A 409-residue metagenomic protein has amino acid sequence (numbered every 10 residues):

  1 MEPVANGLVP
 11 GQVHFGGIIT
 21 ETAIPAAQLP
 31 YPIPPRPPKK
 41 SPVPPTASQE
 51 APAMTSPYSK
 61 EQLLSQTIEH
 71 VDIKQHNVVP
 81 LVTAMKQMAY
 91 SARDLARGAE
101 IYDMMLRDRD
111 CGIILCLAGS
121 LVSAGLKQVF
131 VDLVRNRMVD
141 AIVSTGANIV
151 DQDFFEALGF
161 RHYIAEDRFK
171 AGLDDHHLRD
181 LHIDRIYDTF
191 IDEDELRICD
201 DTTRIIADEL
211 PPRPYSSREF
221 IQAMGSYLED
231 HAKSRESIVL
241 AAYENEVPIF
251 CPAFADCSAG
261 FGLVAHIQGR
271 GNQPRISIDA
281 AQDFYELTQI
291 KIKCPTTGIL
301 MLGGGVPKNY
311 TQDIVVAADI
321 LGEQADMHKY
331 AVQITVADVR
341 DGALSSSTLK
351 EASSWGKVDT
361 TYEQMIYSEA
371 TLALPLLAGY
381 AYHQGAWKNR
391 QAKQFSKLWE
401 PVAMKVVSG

Functional and structural regions predicted by a protein language model:
M54-A99, M105: N-terminal glycine-rich anion-binding loop in soluble enzyme alpha/beta folds
A99-G112, A241-Y243, Q289-T296: Glycine-rich phosphate/diphosphate-binding loops that line cofactor/substrate pockets in enzymes
I113-V122, I142, F250-F254, N272-L344: Glycine-rich anion-binding loop/nest that anchors nucleotide
G125-Q128, D153-G159, G260-A265, T311-I314 (+1 more regions): Short acidic, glycine/serine/threonine-rich loops at helix termini
L126, F130-R197: A generic, well-ordered mixed alpha/beta core segment in the N-terminal half of proteins
V129-R135, G159, A265-Q268, V315-G322 (+1 more regions): Short, solvent-exposed amphipathic alpha-helical segments in soluble enzyme and RNA/protein-processing domains
D174-A259: Ligand-binding beta-strand-loop-alpha-helix segment within the catalytic cores of soluble metabolic enzymes
Q289, T296, I320-G409: C-terminal functional extensions of proteins
